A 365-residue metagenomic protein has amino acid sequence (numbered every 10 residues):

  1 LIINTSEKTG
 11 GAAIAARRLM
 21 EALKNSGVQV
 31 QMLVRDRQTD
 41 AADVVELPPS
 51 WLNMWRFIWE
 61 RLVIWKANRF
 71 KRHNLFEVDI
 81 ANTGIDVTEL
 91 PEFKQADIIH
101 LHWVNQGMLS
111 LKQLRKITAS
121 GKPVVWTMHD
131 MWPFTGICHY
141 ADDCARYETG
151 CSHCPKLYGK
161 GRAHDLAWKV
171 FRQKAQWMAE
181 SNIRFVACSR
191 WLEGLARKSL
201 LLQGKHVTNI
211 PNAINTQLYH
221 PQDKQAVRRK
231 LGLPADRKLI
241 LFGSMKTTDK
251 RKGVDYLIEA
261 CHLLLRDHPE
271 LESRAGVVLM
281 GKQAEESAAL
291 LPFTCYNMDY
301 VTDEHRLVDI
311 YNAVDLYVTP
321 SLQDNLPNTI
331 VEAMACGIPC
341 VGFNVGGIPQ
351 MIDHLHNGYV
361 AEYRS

Functional and structural regions predicted by a protein language model:
L1-P49, S120-G121, C261-P269: N-terminal subdomain of nucleotide-sugar transferases
T135-Y140, G161-N209, I214-A226: A short, active-site helix/loop in glycosyltransferases that binds the activated sugar's phosphate group
P234-K252, I258-H262: Conserved donor-binding/catalytic core segment of Leloir-type glycosyltransferases
H268-A275, G281-V308: Nucleotide-activated donor-binding/catalytic signature segment of Leloir-type glycosyltransferases, i.e., the conserved
D309-V314: Short alpha-helical donor nucleotide-sugar binding micro-motif in glycosyltransferases
L322: Aromatic "clamp/platform" in nucleotide-sugar-dependent glycosyltransferases that forms part of the donor/acceptor
P339-G342, V360: Short hydrophobic beta-strand element within catalytic cores of glycosyltransferases and related nucleotide-activated
H354-L355, Y359-S365: Conserved acidic donor-binding segment of nucleotide-sugar-dependent glycosyltransferases
